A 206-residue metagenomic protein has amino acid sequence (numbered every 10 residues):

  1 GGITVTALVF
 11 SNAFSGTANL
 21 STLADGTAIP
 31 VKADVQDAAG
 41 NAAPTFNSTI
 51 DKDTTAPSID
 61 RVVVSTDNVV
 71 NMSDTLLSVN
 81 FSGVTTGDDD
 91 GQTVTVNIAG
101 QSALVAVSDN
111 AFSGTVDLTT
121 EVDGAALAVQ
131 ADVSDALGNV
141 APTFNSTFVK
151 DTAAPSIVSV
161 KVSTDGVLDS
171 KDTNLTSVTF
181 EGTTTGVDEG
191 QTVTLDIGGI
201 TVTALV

Functional and structural regions predicted by a protein language model:
N12-A18, N110-V116: Short strand-edge motifs at loop-to-beta-strand transitions and within beta-strands of extracellular beta-rich domains
N19-A28, D117-A126: Surface-exposed, short loops/turns at beta-strand junctions within beta-sandwich domains
D37, P44-R61, P142-S163: Flexible, low-complexity linkers/stalks enriched in Thr/Pro that connect modular domains
P57-D74, S156-D172: Short, solvent-exposed loop/edge segments of extracellular or virion-exposed proteins
V79-T85, F180-T184: Aromatic/hydrophobic beta-strand junction motif of beta-rich domains
T86-G91, T184-G190: Short proline/glycine-enriched turn/loop motifs at strand-loop junctions of beta-rich domains
